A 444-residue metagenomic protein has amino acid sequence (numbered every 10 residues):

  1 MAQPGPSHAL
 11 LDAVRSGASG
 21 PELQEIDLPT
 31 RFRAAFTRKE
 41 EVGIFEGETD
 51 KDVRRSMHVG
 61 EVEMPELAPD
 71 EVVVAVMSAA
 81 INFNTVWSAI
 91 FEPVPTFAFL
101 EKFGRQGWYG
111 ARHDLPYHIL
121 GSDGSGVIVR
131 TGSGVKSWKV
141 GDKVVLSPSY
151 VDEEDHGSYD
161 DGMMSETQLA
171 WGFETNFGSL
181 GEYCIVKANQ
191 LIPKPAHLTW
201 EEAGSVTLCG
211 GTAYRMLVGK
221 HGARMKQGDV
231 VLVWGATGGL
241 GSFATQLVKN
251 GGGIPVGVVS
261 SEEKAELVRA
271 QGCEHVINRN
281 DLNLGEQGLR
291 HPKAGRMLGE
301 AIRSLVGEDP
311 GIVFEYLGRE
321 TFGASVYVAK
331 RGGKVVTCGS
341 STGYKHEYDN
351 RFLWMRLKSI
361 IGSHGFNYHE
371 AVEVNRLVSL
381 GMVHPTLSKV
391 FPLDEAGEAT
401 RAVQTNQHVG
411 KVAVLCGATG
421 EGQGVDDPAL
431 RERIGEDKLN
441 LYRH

Functional and structural regions predicted by a protein language model:
A2-T30, G323-V326, Y368-H444: C-terminal hydrophobic helical "lid"/dimerization subdomain of Rossmann-like NAD(P)H-dependent oxidoreductases
L10-E25, E41-S78, P116-I119, G134-V135: A short N-terminal beta-strand-loop micro-motif at the entrance of redox/enzyme domains
E63-A80, V94-G157, P195: Glycine-rich beta-strand-centered segment in the early N-terminal region that forms part of a ligand/cofactor-binding
G110-D114, S122, Y150-G235, L282-L284: NAD(P)H dinucleotide-binding glycine-rich loop of Rossmann-like/cofactor-binding domains, especially the beta1-alpha1
T212, G239-L240, E320: Hydrophobic/small residue at the entry helix of a nucleotide-binding pocket
K226, A329-K330: Helix-to-beta-strand junctions that scaffold the AdoMet/dcAdoMet cofactor pocket in Class I SAM-dependent enzymes
V233, K249-E320: Adenosine-nucleotide cofactor-binding segment
T237, T245: N-terminal Rossmann NAD(P)H-binding glycine-rich loop of SDR-like oxidoreductase domains
